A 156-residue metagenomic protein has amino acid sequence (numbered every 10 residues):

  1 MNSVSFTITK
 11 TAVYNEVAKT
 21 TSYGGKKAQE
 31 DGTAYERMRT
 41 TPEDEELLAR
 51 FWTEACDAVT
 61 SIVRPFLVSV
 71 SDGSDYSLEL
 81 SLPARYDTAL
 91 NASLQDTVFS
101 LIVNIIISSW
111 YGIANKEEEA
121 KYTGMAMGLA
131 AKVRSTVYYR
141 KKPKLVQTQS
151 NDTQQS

Functional and structural regions predicted by a protein language model:
M1-N91, M125, K132-S156: Conserved short "hinge" loops at termini or chain/domain junctions
T33-Y35, I107-Y111: Short helix/strand-capping connector loops at secondary-structure junctions
V59, S109-A114: Generic structural signal for hydrophobic core residues of well-folded globular domains
D96-S109: Elongated alpha-helical scaffolds
I102, Y111, L129, V133-R134: Generic low-polarity alpha-helical segments
N115-M125: Short conserved catalytic/interaction loops centered on acidic-Pro-aromatic/His motifs
